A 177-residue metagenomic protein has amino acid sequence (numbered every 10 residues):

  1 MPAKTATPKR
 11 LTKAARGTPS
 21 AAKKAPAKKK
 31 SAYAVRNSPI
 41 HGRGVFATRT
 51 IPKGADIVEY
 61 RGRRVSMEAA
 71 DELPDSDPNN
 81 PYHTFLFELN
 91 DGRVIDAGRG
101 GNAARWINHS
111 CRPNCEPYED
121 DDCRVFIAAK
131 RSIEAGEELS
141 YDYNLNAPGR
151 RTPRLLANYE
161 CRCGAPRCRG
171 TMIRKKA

Functional and structural regions predicted by a protein language model:
M1-K29, K176-A177: Polybasic, lysine-enriched low-complexity intrinsically disordered terminal tails
P2-T5, K23, C111-A177: C-terminal SET catalytic tail plus cysteine-rich post-SET Zn-binding segment of SAM-dependent SET-domain
L11, L73, L86-L89, L139 (+2 more regions): Generic detector of leucine side chains in alpha-helical contexts
R16-G17, D56, P153: Helix-centric, low-specificity signal for extended rod-like, repetitive segments
K23-Y118: Catalytic cores of histone-lysine modification enzymes
